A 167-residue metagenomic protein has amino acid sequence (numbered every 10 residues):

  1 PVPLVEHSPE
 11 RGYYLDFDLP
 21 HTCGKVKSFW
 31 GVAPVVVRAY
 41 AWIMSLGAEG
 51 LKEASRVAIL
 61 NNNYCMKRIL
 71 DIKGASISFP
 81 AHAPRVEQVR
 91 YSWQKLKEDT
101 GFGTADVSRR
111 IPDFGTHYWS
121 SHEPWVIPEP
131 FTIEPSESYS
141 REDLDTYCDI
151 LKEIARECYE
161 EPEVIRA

Functional and structural regions predicted by a protein language model:
P1, C148-L151: Short secondary-structure boundary/capping segments
P1-Q94: Active-site C-terminal subdomain of aminotransferase-like
Y64-M66, L70, D106-S108, T132-E134 (+2 more regions): Flexible, glycine-rich loop/tail regions that form catalytic "lids" or insertion modules at the edges of active sites
L70-A75, P112-S120: Short amphipathic beta-strand starts and helix->beta connectors
S76-D113, W125, E129-T146: Conserved PLP-binding catalytic core of the aspartate aminotransferase-like
A81-H82, H122-P124, E163-R166: Short coil/turn segments at secondary-structure boundaries
D113-Y118, L151-Y159: A common structural junction motif
T146, C158-A167: Flexible inter-domain linker/hinge segments
